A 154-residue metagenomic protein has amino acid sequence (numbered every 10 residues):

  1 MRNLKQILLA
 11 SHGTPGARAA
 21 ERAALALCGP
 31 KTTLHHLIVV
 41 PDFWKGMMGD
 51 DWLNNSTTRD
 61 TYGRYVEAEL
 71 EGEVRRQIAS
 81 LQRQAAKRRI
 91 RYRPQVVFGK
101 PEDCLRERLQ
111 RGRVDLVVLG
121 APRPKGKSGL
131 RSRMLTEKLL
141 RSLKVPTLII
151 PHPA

Functional and structural regions predicted by a protein language model:
R2, S80-V117, A154: Structural beta-alpha unit
R2-D60: Small/aliphatic-rich secondary-structure junction motif
K5, D115, K144: Conserved acidic residues
A26, E107-Q110, R141: Solvent-exposed polar/charged
H35-L37, R93-V97, L148-I150: General small-molecule cofactor/ligand-binding pocket signal
T57-R76: A short acidic, glycine-rich active-site loop that binds or catalyzes chemistry on phosphate/adenosine moieties
L116-S142: Glycine-rich, Arg-bearing micro-motifs that act as flexible, cationic patches
L140-A154: Short, flexible loop segments at boundaries between secondary-structure elements
